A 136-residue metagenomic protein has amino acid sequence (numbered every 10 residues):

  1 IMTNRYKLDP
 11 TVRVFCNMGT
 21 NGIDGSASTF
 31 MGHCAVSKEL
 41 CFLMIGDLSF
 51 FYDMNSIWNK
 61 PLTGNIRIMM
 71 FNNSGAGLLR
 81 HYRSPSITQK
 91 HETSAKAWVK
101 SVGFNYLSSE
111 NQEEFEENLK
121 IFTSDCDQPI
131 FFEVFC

Functional and structural regions predicted by a protein language model:
I1-T3: Long lumenal/extracellular ectodomains of secretory and single-pass membrane proteins
R5-C136: Thiamine diphosphate
